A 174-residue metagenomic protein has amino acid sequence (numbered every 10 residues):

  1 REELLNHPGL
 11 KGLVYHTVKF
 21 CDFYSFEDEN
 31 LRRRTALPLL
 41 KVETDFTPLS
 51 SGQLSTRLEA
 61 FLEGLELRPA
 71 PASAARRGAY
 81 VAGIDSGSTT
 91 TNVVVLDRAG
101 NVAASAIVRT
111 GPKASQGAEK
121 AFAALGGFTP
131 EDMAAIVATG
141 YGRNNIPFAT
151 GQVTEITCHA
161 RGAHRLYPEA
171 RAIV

Functional and structural regions predicted by a protein language model:
R1-V81, A99-N101: An N-terminal assembly and electron-transfer interface module characteristic of large anaerobic redox and radical
K11, A134, R171: Conserved acidic residues
L31-A36, L125-G126, I146-P147, L166-Y167: Alpha-helix C-terminal capping segments
R32, E59-L62, E119-A123, T157-H164: Predominant activation on well-ordered alpha-helical scaffold segments within soluble catalytic domains
T47-S50, K113, C158-G162: A short acidic, often aromatic-flanked loop/helix-cap motif at beta-alpha or helix-coil junctions that lines enzyme
R76-I156: N-terminal glycine/serine-rich phosphate-binding loop of ATP-dependent small-molecule kinases, especially carbohydrate
I146-V174: Phosphate-binding/catalytic loop of phosphoryl-transfer enzymes
